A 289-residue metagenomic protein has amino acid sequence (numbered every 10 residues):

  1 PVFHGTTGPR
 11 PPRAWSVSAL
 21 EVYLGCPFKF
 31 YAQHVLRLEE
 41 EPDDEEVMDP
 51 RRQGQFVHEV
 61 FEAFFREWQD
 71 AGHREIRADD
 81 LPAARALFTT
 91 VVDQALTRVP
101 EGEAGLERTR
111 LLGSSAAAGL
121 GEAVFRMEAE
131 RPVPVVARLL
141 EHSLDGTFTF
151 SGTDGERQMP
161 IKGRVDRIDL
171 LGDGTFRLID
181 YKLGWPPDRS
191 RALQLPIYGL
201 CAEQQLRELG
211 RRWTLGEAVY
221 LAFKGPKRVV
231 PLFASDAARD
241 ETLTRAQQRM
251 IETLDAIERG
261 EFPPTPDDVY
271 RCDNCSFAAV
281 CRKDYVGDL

Functional and structural regions predicted by a protein language model:
P1-E67, D268-V269, F277, R282 (+1 more regions): C-terminal, charged and often intrinsically disordered regions of DNA end-processing helicases and nucleases
P1-S18, R37-V47, Q69-A78, T97-L111 (+3 more regions): Glycine- and acidic
F3, P27-E39, T90-T97, D169-I179 (+2 more regions): Active-site-adjacent bridging/hinge elements
P12, S16, L20-F28, E45-F56 (+7 more regions): Secondary-structure capping and boundary motifs in well-ordered enzyme cores
P27, V35, E39, V60-G72 (+7 more regions): A generic secondary-structure signal for well-formed alpha-helical elements
E59-F148: A non-catalytic, helix-rich entry segment at domain boundaries
L139-L206: Non-catalytic protein-protein interaction segments used by genome-maintenance enzymes to assemble and couple activities
E203-L289: Metal-dependent nuclease catalytic regions and adjoining charged, substrate-binding loops involved in nucleic-acid end
